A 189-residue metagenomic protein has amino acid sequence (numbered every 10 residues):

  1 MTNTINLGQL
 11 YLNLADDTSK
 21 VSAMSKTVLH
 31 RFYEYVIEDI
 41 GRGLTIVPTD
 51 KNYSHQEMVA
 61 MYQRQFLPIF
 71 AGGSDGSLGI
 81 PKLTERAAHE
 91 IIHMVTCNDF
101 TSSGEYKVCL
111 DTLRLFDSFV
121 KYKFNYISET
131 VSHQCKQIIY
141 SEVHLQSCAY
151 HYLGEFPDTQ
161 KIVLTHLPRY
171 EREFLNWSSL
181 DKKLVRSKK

Functional and structural regions predicted by a protein language model:
M1-R42: Long, contiguous N-terminal structural blocks used for assembly/anchoring
M1-T2, Q63, K189: Intrinsic low-complexity, intrinsically disordered segments enriched in polar/basic residues
S25, L29-H30, E34, D39-K182: Core of folded catalytic or high-affinity ligand/protein-binding domains in predominantly eukaryotic proteins
K182-K189: Long, compositionally biased intrinsically disordered regions
